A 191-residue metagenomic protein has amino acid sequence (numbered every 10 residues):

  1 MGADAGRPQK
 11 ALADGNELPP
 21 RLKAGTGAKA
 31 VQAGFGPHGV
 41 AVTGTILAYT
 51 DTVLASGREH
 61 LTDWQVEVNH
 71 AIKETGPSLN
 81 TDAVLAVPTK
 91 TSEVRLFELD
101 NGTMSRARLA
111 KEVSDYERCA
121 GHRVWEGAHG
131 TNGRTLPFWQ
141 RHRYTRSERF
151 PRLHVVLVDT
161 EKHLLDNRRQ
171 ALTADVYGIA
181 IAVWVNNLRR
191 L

Functional and structural regions predicted by a protein language model:
M1-K23: Accessory beta->alpha helical hairpin/"wing" motif in late/C-terminal subdomains of nucleic-acid enzymes
N16-L191: Electrostatic, structured charged patches in enzyme active sites and in nucleic-acid/phosphate-binding
